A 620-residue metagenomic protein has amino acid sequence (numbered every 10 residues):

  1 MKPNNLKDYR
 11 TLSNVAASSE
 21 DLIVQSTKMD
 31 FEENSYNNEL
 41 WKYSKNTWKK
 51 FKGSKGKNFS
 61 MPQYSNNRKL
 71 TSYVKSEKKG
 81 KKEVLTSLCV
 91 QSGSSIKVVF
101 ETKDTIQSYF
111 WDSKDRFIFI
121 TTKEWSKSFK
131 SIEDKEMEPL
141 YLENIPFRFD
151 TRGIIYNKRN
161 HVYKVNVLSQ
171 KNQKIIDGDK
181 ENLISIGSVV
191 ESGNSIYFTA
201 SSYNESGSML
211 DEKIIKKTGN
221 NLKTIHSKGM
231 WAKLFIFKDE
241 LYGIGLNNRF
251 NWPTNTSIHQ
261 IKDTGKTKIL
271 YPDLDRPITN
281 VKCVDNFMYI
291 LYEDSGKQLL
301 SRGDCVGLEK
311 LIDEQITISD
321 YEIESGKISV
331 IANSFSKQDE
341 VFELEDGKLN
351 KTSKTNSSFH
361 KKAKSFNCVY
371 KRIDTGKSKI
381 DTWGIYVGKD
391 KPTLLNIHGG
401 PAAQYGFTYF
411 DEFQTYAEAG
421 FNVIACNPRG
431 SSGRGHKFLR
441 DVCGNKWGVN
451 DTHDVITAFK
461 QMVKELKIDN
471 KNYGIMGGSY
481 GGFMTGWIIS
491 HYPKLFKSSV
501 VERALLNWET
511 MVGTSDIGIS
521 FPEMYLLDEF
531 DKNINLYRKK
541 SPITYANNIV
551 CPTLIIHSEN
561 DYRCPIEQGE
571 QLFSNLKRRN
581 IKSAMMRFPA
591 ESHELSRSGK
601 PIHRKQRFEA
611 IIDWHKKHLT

Functional and structural regions predicted by a protein language model:
M1-T11, W41-S60, C89-Q107, V165-I186 (+7 more regions): Multi-bladed beta-propeller domains
N4-N38, S185-G187: Beta-strand-rich domains and repeat architectures in extracellular enzymes and scaffolds, especially beta-propellers
S13-N14, L142, I155-H161, E309-Y386 (+3 more regions): Non-catalytic accessory segments flanking enzyme active sites
V15-D21, M61-L70, Y109-F117, S188-S195 (+3 more regions): Blade-terminus and WD-like Trp-Asp/Gly-His loop motifs, strongest in beta-propeller folds
I23-E32, S72-G80, F119-E124, R152-Y156 (+8 more regions): Beta-strand C-termini and the immediately following turn/loop, strongest in propeller blades
N37-E39, T122-V165, D211-K213, T256-S257 (+2 more regions): Predominantly five- to eight-bladed beta-propeller fold
T355, H360-E465, K471, G478 (+1 more regions): Cap/lid segment of the alpha/beta-hydrolase catalytic domain
P428-T620: Active-site-proximal cap/loop segments of hydrolase catalytic domains
